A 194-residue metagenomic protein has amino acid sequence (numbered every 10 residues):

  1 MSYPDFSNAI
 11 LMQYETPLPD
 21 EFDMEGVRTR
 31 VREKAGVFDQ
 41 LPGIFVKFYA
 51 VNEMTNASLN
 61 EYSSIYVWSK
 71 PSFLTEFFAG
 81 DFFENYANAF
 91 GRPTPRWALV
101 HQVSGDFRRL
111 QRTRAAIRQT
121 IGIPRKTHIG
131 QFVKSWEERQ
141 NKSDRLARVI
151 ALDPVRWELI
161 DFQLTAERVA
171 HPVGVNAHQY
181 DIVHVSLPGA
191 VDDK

Functional and structural regions predicted by a protein language model:
M1-V46, F73-F77, R92-K194: Short S/T/G/P-rich N-terminal loop/turn motif that feeds into the first structured element of a domain
V51: Residues that line or immediately flank small-molecule/substrate-binding pockets and catalytic motifs
T55-S58: Short glycine/serine/proline-enriched coil/turn segments at secondary-structure junctions
N60-S69, L159-Q163: Short, structured motif recognition centered on aromatic/hydrophobic residues
F78-F82: "Short basic amphipathic alpha-helical interaction patches in structured regions
N88: Short, conserved catalytic or adaptor-binding loops enriched in Gly and charged residues
